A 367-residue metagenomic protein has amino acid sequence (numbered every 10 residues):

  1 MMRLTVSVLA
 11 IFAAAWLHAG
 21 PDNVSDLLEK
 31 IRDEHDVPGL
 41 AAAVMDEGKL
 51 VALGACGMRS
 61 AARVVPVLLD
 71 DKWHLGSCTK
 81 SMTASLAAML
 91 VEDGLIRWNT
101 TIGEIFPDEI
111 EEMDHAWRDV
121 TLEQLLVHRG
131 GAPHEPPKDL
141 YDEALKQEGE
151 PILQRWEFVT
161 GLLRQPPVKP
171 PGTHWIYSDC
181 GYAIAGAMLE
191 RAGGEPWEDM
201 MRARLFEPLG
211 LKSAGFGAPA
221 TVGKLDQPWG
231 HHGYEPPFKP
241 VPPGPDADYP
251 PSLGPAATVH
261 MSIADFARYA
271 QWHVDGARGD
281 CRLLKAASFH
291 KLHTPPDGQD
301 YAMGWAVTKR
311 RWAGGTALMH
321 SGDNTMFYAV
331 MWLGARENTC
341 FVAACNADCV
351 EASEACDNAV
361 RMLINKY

Functional and structural regions predicted by a protein language model:
M1-T5: Positively charged n-region of N-terminal signal peptides that target proteins for export
L9-A19: Hydrophobic h-region of N-terminal signal peptides that target proteins for export in Gram-negative bacteria
P21-L75, L95-R97, E112, T160 (+2 more regions): Short, conserved catalytic-motif segment at the N-terminal edge
D33-A41, R63-L125, K169-C180, G254-A257 (+1 more regions): Short active-site loop at a secondary-structure junction that contains or immediately precedes the catalytic residue(s)
S60, D114-D323: Short, surface-exposed loop or secondary-structure junction motifs that flank catalytic or metal-binding residues
R310-A313, A343-Y367: Short, gly/Ser/Thr-rich active-site loops of penicillin-recognizing serine hydrolases
M319-H320, Y328-A347: Short, well-ordered beta-strand elements
